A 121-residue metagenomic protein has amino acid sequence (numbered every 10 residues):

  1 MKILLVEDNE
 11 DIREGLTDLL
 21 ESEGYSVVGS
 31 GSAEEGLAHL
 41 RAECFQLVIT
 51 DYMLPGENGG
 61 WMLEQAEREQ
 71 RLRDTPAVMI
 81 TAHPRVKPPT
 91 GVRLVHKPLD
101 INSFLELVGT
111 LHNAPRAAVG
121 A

Functional and structural regions predicted by a protein language model:
L4, G29-L47: Acidic, metal-coordinating helix/loop segments flanking the phosphotransfer/catalytic sites of two-component signaling
E7: Conserved acidic carboxylate
E10-V28, I101: Two-component/phosphorelay signaling modules centered on CheY-like receiver
S32, N58-W61: Acidic catalytic/metal-coordinating carboxylates
D51: Active-site residues of response regulator receiver
P55-G56, R73, K87: The feature encodes the CheY-like receiver
G60-R73: Short amphipathic alpha-helix used as the core "switch/output" element in two-component signaling
V78-I80: Hydrophobic/aromatic residues positioned on beta-strands within the core alpha/beta folds
